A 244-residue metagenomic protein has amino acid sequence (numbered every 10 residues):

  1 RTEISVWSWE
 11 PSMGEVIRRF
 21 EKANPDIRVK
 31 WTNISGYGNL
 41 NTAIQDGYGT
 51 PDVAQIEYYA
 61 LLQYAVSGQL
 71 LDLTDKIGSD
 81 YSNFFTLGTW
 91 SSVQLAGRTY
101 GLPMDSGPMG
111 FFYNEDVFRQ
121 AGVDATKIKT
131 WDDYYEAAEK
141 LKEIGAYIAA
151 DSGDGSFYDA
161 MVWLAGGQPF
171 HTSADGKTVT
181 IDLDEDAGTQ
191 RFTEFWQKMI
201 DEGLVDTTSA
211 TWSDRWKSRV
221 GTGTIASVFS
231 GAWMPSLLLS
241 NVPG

Functional and structural regions predicted by a protein language model:
R1-I4, E21-I27, Q94-G97, R119 (+1 more regions): Immediate post-signal peptide segment of exported/extracytoplasmic ligand-binding proteins
R1-Q63, S79-S82, S209, A232-P243: Conserved N-terminal structural module of periplasmic/extracytoplasmic solute-binding proteins
A23, Q120-A121, E194, D201-V205 (+1 more regions): Extracytoplasmic/periplasmic substrate-recognition and gating elements
G38-T50, S67, V117-F118, Y135-E143 (+1 more regions): Short helices/loops that flank or line small-molecule/ion binding pockets
Y58-G110, Y135, M161-W163: Hinge/lid segment of periplasmic solute-binding proteins
Y100-G101, L141-D154: Bilobed periplasmic-binding protein-like "clamshell/Venus-flytrap" ligand-binding domains
D116-K127: Aromatic-glycine-rich donor-binding/catalytic loop that engages nucleotide-sugar donors across glycosyltransferases
A138-E139, K177-S209: Glycine-centered hinge/linker elements that transmit conformational signals in sensory and ligand-binding systems
